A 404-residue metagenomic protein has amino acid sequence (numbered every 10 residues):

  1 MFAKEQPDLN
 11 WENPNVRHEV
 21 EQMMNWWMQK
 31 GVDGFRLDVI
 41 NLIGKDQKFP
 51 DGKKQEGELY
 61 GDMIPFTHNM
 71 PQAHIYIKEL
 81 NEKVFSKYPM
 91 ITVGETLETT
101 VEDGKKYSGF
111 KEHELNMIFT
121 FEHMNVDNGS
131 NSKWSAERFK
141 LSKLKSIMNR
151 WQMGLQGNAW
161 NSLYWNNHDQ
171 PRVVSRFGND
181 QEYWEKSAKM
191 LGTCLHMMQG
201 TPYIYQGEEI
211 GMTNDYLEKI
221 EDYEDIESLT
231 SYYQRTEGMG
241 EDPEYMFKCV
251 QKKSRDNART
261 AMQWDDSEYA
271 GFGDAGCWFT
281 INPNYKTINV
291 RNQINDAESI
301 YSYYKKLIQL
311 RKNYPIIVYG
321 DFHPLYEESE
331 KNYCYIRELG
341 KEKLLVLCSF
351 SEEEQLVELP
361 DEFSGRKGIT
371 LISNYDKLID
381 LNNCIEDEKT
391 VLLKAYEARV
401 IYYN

Functional and structural regions predicted by a protein language model:
M1-N404: Active-site and adjacent substrate-binding regions of carbohydrate-active enzymes
